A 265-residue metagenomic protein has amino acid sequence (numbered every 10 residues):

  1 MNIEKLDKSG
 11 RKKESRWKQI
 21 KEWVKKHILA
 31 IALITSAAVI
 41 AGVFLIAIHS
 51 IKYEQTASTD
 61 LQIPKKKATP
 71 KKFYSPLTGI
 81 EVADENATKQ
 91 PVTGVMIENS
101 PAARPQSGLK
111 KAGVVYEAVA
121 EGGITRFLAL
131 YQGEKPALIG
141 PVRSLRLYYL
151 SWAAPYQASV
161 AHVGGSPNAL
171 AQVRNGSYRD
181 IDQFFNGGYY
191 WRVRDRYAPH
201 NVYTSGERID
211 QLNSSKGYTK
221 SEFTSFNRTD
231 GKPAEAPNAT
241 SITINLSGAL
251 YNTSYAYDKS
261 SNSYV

Functional and structural regions predicted by a protein language model:
M1-I28: N-terminal Lys/Arg-rich, disordered targeting/topogenic segments
V24, L29, Q55-A112, E121-V265: A surface/extracellular/periplasmic glyco- and lipid-processing/surface-interacting theme
A30-L45: Hydrophobic membrane-insertion alpha-helices, especially the h-region of bacterial N-terminal signal peptides
A41-S58: Hydrophobic single-pass membrane-insertion segments
A118: Change "in soluble alpha/beta enzymes" to "in soluble alpha/beta proteins
